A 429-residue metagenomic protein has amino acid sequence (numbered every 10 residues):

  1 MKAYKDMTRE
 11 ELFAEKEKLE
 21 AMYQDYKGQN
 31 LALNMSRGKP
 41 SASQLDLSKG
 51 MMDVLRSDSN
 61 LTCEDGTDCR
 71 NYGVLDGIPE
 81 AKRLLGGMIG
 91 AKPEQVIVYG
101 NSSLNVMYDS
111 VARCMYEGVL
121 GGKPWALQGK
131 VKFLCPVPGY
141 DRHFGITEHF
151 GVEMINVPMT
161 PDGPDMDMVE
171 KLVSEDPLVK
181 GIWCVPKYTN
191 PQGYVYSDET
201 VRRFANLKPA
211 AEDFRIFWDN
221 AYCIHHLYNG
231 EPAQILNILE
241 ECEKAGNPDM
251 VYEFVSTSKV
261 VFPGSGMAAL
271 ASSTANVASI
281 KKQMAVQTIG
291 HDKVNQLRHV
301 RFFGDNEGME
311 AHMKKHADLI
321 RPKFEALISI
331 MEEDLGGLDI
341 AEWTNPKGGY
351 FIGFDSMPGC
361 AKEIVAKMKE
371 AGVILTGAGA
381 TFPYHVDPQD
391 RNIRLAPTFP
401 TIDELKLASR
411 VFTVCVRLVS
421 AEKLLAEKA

Functional and structural regions predicted by a protein language model:
K2-D76, G86-G87, E370-V373: N-terminal "arm"/small-domain region of PLP-dependent enzymes with the aminotransferase-like
L61, T67-E212, C223-G246, I320 (+3 more regions): Conserved core of the PLP fold type I
Y99, E240-R321, D334, A421: Conserved core segment of the aminotransferase class I/II
D219: Glycine-centered flexible beta-alpha turn that most often forms the glycine-rich phosphate-binding loop
K314-I328, I340-D355: Conserved glycine-rich beta-strand-loop-beta hairpin in the small C-terminal domain of fold type I
G353-P358, L375-R410, V414-C415: Conserved PLP-binding active-site segment of the aspartate aminotransferase-like
I364-E370, A408-T413: Short amphipathic alpha-helices in soluble, non-transmembrane regions that often serve as interface/regulatory elements
